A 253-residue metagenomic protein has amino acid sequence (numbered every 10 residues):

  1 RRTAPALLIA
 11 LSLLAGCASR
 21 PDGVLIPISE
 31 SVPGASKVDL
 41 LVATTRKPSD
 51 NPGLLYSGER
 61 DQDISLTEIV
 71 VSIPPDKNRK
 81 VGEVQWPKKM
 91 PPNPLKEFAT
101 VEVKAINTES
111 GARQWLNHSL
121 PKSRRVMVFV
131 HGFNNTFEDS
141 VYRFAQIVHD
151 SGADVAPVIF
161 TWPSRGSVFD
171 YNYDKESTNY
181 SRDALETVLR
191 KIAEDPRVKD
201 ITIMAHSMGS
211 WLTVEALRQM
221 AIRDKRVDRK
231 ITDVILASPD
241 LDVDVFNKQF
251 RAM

Functional and structural regions predicted by a protein language model:
R1-C17: Sec-dependent bacterial lipoprotein signal peptides
I9, C17-M127, N134-A153: Flexible, membrane-associating and regulatory peripheral segments of lipid-active enzymes
T161-E176: Cap/lid segment of the alpha/beta-hydrolase catalytic domain
D174-D195: Alpha/beta-hydrolase active-site loop
L185, A205, G209, T213: Gly/Ala-rich beta-loop-alpha elbow adjacent to hydrolase catalytic centers
P196-S207: Alpha/beta-hydrolase fold nucleophile elbow
R226-S238: A conserved short beta-strand
S238-M253: The feature captures the conserved acid-bearing segment of alpha/beta-hydrolase catalytic domains
